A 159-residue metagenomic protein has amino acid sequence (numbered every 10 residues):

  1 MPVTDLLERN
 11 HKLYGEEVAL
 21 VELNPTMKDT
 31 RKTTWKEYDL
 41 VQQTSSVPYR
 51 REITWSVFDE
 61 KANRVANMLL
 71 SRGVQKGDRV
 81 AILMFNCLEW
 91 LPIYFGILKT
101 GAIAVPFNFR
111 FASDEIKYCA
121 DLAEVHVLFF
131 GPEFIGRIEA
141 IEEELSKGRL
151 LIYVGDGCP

Functional and structural regions predicted by a protein language model:
M1, S56-E60, R110, F129-P132: Conserved phosphate-coordination/catalytic loops
M1-L7, V18, P25: Short intrinsically disordered, low-complexity coil segments enriched in acidic
P2, R64, E89, E124 (+1 more regions): Residue-level recognition of oxygen-bearing side chains
L6, S71-R72, K99-P159: Structural core segment of the AMP-binding/adenylate-forming
E16-C87, L91-F95, A112-K117: Conserved AMP-binding/adenylate-forming core of the ANL superfamily
